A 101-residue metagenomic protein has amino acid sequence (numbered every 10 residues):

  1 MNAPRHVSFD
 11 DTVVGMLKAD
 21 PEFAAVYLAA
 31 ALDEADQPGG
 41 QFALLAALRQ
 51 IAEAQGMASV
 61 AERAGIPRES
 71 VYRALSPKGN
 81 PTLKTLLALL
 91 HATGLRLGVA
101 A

Functional and structural regions predicted by a protein language model:
M1-A46: N-terminal flexible/basic segments that precede or flank functional cores
A25-Y27, A61, G98: Short, hydrophobic secondary-structure boundary micro-motifs
V26, A30, Q50, A88-H91: Short, residue-level hotspots on alpha-helical faces of the histone-fold and other alpha-helical interaction modules
Q50-R73: Short alpha-helical DNA-recognition segment
R73-K84: Short, highly charge-biased, low-complexity peptide segments
T82-A100: DNA major-groove recognition helix of helix-turn-helix/homeodomain DNA-binding modules
